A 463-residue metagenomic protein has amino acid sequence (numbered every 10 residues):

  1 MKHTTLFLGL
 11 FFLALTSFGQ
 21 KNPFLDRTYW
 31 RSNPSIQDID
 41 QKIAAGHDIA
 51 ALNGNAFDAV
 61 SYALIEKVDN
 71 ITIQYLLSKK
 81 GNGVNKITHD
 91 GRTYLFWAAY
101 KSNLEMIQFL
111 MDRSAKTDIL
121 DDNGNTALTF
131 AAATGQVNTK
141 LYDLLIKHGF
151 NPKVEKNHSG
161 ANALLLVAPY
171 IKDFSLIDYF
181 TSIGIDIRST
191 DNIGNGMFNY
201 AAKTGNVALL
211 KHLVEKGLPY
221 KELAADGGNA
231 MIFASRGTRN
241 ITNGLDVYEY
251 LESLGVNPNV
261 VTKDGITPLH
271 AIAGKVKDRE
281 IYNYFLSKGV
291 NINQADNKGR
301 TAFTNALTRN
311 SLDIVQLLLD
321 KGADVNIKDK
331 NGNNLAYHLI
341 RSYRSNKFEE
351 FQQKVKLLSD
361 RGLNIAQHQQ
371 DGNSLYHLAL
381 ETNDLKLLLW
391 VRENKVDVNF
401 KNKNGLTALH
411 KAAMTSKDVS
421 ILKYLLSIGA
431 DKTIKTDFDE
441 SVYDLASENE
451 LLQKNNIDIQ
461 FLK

Functional and structural regions predicted by a protein language model:
M1-L25, K463: Bacterial Sec-dependent N-terminal signal peptides
Q20-P34, S253-N257, V290, K321-N326 (+6 more regions): Ankyrin-repeat-protein effector appendages
K21-W30, A51-L64, K86-F96, L120-A132 (+9 more regions): Ankyrin-repeat boundary/"N-cap" motif
S32-P34, Y62-D69, W97-N103, F130-N138 (+9 more regions): Ankyrin repeat A-helix N-terminal signature
D40-D48, Q74-N82, Q108-K116, D143-P152 (+9 more regions): Ankyrin repeat domain, specifically the short helix-to-loop turn at the C-terminus of the second helix of each repeat
D58-Q108: Mid-chain, structured segments of secreted extracytoplasmic proteins
G135-V261, G265-H270, K275-D278: Solenoidal tandem-repeat scaffolds enriched in leucines and small polar residues
P219-S235, N243-R341, E350-L358, N364: Core solenoid repeat modules with strong leucine/isoleucine-rich periodicity, prominently canonical LRR arrays but also
